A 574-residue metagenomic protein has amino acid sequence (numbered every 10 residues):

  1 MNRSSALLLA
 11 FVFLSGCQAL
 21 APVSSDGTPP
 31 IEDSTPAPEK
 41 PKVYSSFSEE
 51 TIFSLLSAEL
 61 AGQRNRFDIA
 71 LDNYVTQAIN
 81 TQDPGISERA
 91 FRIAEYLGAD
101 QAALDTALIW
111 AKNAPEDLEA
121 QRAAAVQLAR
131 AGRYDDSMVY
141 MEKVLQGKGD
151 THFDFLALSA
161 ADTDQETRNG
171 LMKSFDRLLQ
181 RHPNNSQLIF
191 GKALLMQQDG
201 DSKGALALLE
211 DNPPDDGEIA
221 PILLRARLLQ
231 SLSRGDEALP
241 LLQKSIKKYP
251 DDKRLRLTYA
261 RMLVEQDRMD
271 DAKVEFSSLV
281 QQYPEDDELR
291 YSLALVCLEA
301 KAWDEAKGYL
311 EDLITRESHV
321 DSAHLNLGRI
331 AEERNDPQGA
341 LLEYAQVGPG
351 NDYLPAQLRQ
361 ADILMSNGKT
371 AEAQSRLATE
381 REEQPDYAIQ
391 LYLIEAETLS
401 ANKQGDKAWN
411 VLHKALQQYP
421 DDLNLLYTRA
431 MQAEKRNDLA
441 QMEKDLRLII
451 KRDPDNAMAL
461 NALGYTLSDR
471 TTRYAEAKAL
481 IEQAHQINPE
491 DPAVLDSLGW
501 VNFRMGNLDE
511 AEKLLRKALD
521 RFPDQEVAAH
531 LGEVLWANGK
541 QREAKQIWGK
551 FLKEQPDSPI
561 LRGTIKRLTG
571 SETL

Functional and structural regions predicted by a protein language model:
N2-L8: Sec-dependent signal peptide recognition, specifically the positively charged N-region followed immediately by
L14-G16: C-terminal motif of bacterial Sec signal peptides marking the signal peptidase cleavage site
Q18-L20: Bacterial signal peptide processing site
P22-T35: Short, low-complexity, disordered segments immediately C-terminal to signal peptides in bacterial exported proteins
K40-Q63, A70-L574: Alpha-solenoid helical repeat scaffolds
